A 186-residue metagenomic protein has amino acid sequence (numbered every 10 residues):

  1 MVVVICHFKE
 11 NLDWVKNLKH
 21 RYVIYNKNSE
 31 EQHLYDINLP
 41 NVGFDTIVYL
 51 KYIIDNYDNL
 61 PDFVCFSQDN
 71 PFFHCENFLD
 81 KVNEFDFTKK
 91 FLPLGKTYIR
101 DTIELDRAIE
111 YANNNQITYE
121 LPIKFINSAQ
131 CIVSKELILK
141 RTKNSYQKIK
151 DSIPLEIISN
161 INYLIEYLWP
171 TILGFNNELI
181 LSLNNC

Functional and structural regions predicted by a protein language model:
M1-C186: ER/Golgi luminal nucleotide-sugar-dependent glycosyltransferases, focusing on the catalytic module
